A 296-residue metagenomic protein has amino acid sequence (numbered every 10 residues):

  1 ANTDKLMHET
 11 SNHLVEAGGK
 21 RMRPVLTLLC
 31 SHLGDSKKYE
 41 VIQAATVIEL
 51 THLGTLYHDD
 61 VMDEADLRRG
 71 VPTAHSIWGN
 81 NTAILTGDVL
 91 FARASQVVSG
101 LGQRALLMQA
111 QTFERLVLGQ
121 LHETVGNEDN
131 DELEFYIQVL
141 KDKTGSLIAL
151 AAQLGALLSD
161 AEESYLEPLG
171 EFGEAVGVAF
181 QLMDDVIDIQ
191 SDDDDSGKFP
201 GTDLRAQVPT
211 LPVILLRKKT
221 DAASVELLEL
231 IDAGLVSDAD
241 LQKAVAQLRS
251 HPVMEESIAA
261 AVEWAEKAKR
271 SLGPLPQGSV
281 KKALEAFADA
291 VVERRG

Functional and structural regions predicted by a protein language model:
A1, L216, R270-P274: Short amphipathic alpha-helical boundary/capping segments
N2-E226, D289: Mg2+-dependent prenyl diphosphate-binding active-site environment of isoprenoid biosynthetic enzymes
R21, V89, S146, E256-A259 (+2 more regions): A generic alpha-helix signature
R115, A175, A233-S237, S250-H251 (+1 more regions): A short structural micro-motif
I137-V139, A260, R295-G296: Juxtamembrane/interfacial segments around transmembrane helices
E167-G170, A259, K282-A286: Short, charged, amphipathic alpha-helical segments
S224-L275: Mobile late-domain/C-terminal helix-loop "cap" segments that border catalytic sites or the cytosolic face
W264, R270, Q277-G296: Short, amphipathic C-terminal "tail helix"
